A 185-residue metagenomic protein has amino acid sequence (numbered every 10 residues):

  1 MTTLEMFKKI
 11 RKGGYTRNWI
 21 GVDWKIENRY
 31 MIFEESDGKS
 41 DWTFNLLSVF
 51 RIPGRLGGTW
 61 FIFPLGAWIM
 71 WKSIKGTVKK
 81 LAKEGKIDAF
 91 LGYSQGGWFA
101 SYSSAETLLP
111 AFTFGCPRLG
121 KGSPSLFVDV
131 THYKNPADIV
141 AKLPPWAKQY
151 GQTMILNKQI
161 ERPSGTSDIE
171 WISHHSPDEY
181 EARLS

Functional and structural regions predicted by a protein language model:
T2-L4, K8-I87, E106-S185: Alpha/beta hydrolase fold serine-hydrolase catalytic domain that processes acyl esters and thioesters
L91-G96, A100: Gly/Ala-rich beta-loop-alpha elbow adjacent to hydrolase catalytic centers
S103: Aromatic pocket-lining residues of Rossmann-like dinucleotide-binding sites
